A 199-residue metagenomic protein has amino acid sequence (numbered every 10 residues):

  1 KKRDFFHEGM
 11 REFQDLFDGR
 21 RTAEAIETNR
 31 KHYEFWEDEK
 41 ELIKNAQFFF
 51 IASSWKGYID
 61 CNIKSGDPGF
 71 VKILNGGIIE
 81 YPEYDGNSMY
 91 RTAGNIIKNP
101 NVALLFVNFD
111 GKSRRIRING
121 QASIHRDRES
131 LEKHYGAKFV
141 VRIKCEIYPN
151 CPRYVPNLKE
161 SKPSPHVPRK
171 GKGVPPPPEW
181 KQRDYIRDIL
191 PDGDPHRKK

Functional and structural regions predicted by a protein language model:
K1-K199: Binding-site signature for planar aromatic cofactors or substrates
